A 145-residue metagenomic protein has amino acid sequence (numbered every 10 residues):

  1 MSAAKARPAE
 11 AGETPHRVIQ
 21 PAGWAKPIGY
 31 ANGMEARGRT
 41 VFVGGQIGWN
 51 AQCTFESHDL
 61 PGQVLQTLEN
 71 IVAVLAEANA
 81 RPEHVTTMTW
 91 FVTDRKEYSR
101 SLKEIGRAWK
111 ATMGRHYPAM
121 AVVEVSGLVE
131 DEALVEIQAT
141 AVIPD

Functional and structural regions predicted by a protein language model:
M1-T86, V92-D145: N-terminal presequence-like segments and the immediate start of the first folded domain
